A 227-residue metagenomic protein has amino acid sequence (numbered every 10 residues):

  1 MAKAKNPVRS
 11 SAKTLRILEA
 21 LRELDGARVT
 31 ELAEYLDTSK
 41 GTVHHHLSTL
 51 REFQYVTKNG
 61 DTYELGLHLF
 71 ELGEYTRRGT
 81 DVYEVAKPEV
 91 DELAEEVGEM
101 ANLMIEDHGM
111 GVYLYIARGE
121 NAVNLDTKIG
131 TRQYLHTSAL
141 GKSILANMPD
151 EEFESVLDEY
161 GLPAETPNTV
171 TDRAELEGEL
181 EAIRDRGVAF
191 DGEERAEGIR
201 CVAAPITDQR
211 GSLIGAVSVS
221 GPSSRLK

Functional and structural regions predicted by a protein language model:
M1-Y83, D91: N-terminal helix-turn-helix
L67, D107, G215: A cytosolic small-molecule/anion-sensing beta-strand core signal
D81-Y115, G141, L145, E152: Amphipathic alpha-helical dimerization/coiled-coil segments that flank or bridge DNA-binding/regulatory modules
A122-K128, P222-K227: A short, polar/charged loop-to-alpha-helix boundary motif
L125-R195: Short, solvent-exposed recognition segments
R173-K227: Extended hydrophobic
